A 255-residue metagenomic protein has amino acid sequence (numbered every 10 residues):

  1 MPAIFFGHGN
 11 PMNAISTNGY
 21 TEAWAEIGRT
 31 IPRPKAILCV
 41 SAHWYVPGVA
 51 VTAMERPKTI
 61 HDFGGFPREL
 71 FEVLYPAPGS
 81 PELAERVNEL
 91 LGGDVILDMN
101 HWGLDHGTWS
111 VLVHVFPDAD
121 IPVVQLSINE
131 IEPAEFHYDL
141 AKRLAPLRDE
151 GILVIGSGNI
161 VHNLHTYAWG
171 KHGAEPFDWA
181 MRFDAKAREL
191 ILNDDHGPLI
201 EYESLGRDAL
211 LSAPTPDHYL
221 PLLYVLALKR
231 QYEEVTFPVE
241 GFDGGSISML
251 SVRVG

Functional and structural regions predicted by a protein language model:
M1-D94, M99: A short aromatic-anchored loop/beta-hairpin motif
A3, I37, V123-Q125, V154: Conserved beta-strand scaffold positions in the cores of enzyme catalytic domains, especially in NTP/NDP-utilizing
I4-F5, D62-P67, F116-V124, I200: Short, basic/glycine-rich phosphate-binding loops at helix/coil junctions that contact nucleotide phosphates
A23-T30, F136-E150: Long, well-ordered alpha-helical scaffolding segments within enzyme catalytic domains, especially pronounced
V40, V87, L126, G158 (+1 more regions): A residue-level signal for conserved active-site and pocket-lining positions in enzyme catalytic cores
S41-H43, W102, S157-I160: Short, well-ordered beta-to-alpha junction loops that form the rim of enzyme active sites and present histidine/acidic
L83-Y138, R143: Internal, conserved structured core segments that host functional sites
I121-P122, E130-E132, D139, P146-L153 (+1 more regions): Surface-exposed, charge/polar-rich loops and edge strands
